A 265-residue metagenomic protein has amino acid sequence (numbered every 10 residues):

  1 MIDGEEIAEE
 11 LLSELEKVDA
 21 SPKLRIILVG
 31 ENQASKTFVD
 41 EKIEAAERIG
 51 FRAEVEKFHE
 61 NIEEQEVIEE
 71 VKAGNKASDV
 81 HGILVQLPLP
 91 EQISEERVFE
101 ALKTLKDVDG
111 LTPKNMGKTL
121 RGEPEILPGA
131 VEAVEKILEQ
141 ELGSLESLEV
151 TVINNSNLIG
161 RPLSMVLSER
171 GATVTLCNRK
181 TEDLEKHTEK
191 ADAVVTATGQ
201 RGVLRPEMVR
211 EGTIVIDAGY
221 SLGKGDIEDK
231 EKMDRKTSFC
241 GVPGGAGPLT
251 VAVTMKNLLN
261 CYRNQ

Functional and structural regions predicted by a protein language model:
M1-A20: Positively charged, low-complexity intrinsically disordered leader regions
P22-L24, V150: Conserved hydrophobic helix-helix packing surfaces used for dimerization/oligomerization
V29, A34-I43, E125-R210, I214 (+2 more regions): Glycine-rich phosphate/diphosphate-binding loop of Rossmann-like nucleotide-binding domains
A46-E60, V174-L176: Short beta-strand elements in bilobed, periplasmic/extracellular small-molecule ligand-binding domains
E66-S78: Short, well-structured alpha-helical segments in soluble
S78-V80, A191: Short, high-confidence coil segments that cap the C-terminus of an alpha-helix and link into the following beta-strand
L84-L145, G202: Anion-binding alpha/beta catalytic cores of soluble intermediary-metabolism enzymes, centered on
E96-T112, M116, I216-Q265: Rossmann-fold NAD(P)-binding glycine/threonine-rich loop
